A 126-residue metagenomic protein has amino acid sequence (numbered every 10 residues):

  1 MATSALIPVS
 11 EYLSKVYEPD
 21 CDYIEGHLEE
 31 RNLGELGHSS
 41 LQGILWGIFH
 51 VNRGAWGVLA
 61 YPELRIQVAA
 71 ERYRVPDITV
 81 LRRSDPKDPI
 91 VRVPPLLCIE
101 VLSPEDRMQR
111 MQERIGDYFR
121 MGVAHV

Functional and structural regions predicted by a protein language model:
M1-H125: Gly/Pro/Ser/Thr-rich low-complexity, intrinsically disordered segments predominantly at protein N-termini
